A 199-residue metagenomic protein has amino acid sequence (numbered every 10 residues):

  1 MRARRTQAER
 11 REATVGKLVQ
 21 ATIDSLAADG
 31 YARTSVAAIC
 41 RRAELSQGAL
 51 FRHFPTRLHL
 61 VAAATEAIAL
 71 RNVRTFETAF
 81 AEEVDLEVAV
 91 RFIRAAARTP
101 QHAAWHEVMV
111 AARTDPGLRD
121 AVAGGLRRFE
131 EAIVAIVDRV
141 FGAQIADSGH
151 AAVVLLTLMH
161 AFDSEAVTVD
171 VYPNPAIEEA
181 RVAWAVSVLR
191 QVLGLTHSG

Functional and structural regions predicted by a protein language model:
M1-A13, V171, T196-G199: N-terminal intrinsically disordered/low-complexity leader segments
A13-K17, A21-H59, A63: Helix-turn-helix
P55-H59, A63, A81-V84, R113 (+2 more regions): Residues in soluble alpha-helical coiled-coils and helical-bundle/repeat scaffolds
A63, R74-A103, S148-L155: Hydrophobic alpha-helical connector segments
E66-N72: Short, basic, alpha-helical segments at the C-terminal edge of helix-turn-helix-like DNA-binding modules
R74, T78, A123-G124, F129-V137: Outer-membrane beta-barrel domain signature
R98-A123: Amphipathic alpha-helical segments used for helix-helix packing
R119-A123, V140-G199: Hydrophobic/aromatic-rich alpha-helical bundle segments in the mid-to-C-terminal region
